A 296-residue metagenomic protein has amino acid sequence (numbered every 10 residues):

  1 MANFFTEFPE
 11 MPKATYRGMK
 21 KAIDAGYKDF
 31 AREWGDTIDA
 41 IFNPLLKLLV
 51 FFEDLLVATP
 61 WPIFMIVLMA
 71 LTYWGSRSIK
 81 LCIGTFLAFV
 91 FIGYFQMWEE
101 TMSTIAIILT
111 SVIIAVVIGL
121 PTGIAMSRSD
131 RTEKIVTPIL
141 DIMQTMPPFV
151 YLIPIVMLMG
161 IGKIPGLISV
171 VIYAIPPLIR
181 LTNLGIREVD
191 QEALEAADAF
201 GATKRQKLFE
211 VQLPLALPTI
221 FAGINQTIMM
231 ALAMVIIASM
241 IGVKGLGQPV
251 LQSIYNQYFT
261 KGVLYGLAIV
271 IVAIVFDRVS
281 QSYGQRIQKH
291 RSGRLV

Functional and structural regions predicted by a protein language model:
M1-A106, Q285-V296: N-terminal, non-cleaved signal-anchor transmembrane helix
L46-V57, W98-T110, E133-V136, L140-M143 (+5 more regions): Alpha-helical membrane-interface segments at transmembrane helix boundaries
L71-W74, F89-E99, S111-L140: Transmembrane-helix boundary motif in ABC transporter permease subunits
C82, E100-T104, I124, K134 (+8 more regions): Membrane-spanning helices that line or support transport/gating and their immediate boundary helices in channels
I107-T110, A115, I124-S127, L140-A174: Generic hydrophobic transmembrane alpha-helix motif, especially the helices
M157, I186, A231-V272, I287-V296: Glycine-rich helix-loop "coupling/hinge" segments at transmembrane-helix boundaries in multipass transporters
I168, I172, K204-I237, T260 (+4 more regions): Transmembrane alpha-helices
L178-G223, V250: Short cytoplasmic-facing helical segments at TM-TM junctions of multi-pass membrane proteins
